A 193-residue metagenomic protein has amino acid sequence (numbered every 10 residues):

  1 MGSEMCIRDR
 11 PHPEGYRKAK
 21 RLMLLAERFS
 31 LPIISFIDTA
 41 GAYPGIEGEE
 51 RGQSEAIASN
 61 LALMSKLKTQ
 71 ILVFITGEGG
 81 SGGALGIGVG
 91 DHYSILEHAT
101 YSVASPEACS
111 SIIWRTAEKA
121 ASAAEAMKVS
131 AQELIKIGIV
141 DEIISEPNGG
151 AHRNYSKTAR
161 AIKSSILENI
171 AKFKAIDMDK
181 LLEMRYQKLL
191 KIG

Functional and structural regions predicted by a protein language model:
M1, F29-S30, K68, V89: Short loop/turn elements that form and flank the Walker-type P-loop nucleotide-binding site in RecA-like NTPase cores
M1-I7: Short, small-residue-biased leader/transition segments that mark boundaries at the very start of proteins
R8, A123, M178: Generic anion/oxyanion-binding catalytic loop in active/binding sites
R8-F36, S54-S59: Glycine-rich beta-alpha loop segments
I37-L167, A175: Conserved catalytic cores of soluble enzyme domains, especially glycine-rich substrate-binding beta-alpha loops
I162-G193: C-terminal alpha-helix plus adjacent terminal tail
